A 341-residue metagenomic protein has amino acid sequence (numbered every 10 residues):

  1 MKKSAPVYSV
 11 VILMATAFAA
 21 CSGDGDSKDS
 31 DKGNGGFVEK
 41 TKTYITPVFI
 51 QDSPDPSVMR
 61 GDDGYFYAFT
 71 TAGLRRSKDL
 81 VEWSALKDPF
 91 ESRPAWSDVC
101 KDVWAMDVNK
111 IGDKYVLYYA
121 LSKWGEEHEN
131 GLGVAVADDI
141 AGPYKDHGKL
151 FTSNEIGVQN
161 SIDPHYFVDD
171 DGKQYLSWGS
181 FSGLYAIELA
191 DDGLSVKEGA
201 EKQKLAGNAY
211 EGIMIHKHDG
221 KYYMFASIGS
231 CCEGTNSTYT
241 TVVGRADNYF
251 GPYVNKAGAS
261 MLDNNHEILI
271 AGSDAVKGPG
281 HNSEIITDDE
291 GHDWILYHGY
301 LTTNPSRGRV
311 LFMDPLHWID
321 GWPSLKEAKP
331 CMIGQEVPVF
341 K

Functional and structural regions predicted by a protein language model:
M1-S9: Bacterial N-terminal signal peptides that target proteins for export
S4, T16-A17, K40: Low-complexity, intrinsically disordered/propeptide-like segments
S9-A17: Bacterial N-terminal signal peptides
C21-K341: Carbohydrate-active catalytic/glycan-binding domains of CAZyme proteins, especially the secreted or lumenal ectodomains
